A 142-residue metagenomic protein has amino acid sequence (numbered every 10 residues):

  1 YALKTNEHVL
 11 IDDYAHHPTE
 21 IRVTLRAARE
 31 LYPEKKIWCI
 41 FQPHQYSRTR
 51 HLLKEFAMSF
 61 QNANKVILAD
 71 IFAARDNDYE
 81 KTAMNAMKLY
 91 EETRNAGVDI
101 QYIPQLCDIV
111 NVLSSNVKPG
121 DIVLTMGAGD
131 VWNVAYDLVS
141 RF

Functional and structural regions predicted by a protein language model:
Y1-F142: ATP-dependent carboxylate-amine ligase
